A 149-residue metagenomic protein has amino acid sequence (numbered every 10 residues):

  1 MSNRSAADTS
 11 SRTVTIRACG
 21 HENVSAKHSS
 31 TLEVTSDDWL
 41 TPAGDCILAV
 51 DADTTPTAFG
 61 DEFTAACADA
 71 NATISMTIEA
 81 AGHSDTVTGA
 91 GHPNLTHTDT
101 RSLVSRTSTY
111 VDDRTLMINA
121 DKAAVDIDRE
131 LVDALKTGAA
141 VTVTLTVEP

Functional and structural regions predicted by a protein language model:
M1-A43, H97, P149: Haloarchaeal acidic low-complexity proteome signature biased toward cell-envelope/secretome components but also
V14-A18, L48, D85-G89: Generic detection of short hydrophobic beta-strand segments and adjacent strand-loop junctions
W39-P42, C67-A68, S108-Y110, K136: Solvent-exposed alpha-helices and their adjacent loops that cap or buttress functional pockets in soluble metabolic
A43-D85: Short, well-structured hydrophobic secondary-structure segments
M76, A139-P149: Surface-exposed edge beta-strands and adjoining flexible/disordered loops or tails in beta-rich
H83-E130: Short, solvent-exposed interaction modules
D126-T142: Short, compact, well-ordered microdomains
